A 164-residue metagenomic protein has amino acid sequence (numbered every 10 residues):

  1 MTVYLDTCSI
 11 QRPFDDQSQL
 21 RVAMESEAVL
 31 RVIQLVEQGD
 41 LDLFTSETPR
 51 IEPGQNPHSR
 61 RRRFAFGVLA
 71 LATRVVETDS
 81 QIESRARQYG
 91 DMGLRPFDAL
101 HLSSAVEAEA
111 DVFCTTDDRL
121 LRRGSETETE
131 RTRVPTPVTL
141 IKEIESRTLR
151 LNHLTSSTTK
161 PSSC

Functional and structural regions predicted by a protein language model:
T2, Q17-S26, D91-M92, V106-C164: Acidic, PIN/NYN-like endoribonuclease modules and their adjacent C-terminal/linker elements
V3-P57, A70, R74-V75, V138-K142: PIN/NYN-family metal-dependent endoribonuclease catalytic core
S9, P49, I82, L100-H101 (+1 more regions): Alpha-helix capping/helix-boundary segments
F14-S18, Q81-G90: Short, basic, glycine/proline-bearing loop/turn elements
S59-G67, R123-T129: Short, aromatic/basic amphipathic alpha-helical patches
R62-R87: Helix-adjacent hinge/juxtasegments
E77, P96-A99, T115: Short beta-strand scaffold positions
